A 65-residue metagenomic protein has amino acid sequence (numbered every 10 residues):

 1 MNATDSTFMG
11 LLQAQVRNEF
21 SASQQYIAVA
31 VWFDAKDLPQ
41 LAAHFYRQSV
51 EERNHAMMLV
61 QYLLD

Functional and structural regions predicted by a protein language model:
M1-D65: Iron-associated oxidoreductase/ferritin-like identity signal
